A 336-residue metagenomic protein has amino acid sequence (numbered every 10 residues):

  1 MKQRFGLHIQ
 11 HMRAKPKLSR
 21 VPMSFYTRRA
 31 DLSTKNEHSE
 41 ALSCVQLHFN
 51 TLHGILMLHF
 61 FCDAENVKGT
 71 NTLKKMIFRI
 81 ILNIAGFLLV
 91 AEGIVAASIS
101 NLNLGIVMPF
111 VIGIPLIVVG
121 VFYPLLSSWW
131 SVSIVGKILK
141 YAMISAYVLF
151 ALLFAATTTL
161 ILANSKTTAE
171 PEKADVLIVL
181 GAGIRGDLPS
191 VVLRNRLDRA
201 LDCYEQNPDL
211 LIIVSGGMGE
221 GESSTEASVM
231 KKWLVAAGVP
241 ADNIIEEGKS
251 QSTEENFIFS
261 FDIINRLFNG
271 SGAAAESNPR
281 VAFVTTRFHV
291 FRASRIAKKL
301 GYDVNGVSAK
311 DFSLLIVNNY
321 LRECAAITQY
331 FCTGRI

Functional and structural regions predicted by a protein language model:
L7, L32, S39, F49 (+2 more regions): Short hydrophobic targeting helices and cationic amphipathic motifs that mediate membrane/organellar targeting
I77-S128: Membrane-embedded alpha-helical segments of integral membrane proteins
S127-L139: Membrane-interface helix-boundary motifs at transmembrane edges
G136-T159: Internal/C-terminal transmembrane anchor helices
A156-R322: A structural signal for short, hydrophobic/glycine-enriched beta-strand patches
I316-I336: A transmembrane-helix-recognition feature enriched in membrane-embedded lipid enzymes and envelope glyco-/phospholipid
